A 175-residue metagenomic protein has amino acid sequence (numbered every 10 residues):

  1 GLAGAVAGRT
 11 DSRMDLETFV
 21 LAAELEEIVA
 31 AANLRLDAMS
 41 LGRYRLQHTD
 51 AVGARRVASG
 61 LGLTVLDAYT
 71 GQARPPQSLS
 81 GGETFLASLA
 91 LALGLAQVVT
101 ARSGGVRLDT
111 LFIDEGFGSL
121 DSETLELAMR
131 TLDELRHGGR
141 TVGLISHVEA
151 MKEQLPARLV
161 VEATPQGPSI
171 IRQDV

Functional and structural regions predicted by a protein language model:
G1-V175: Terminal ABC-like ATPase head and other globular end-domains that cap long coiled-coil arms in SMC/Rad50/SbcC-family
